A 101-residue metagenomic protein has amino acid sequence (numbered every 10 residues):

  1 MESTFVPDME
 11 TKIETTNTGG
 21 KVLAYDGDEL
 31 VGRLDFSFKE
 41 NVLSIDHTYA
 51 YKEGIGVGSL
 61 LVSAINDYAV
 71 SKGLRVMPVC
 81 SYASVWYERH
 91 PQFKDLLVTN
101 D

Functional and structural regions predicted by a protein language model:
E2-G19: Active-site rim helix/loop that mediates acceptor-substrate recognition in acyltransferases
M9-E10, V31, L61-A64: A generic local structural motif
T16-G20, D26-V42: A conserved beta-strand-loop-helix scaffold within acyl/acetyltransferase catalytic domains
L23, S44, R75-P78: Short, conserved beta-strand segments within well-ordered enzyme catalytic domains that often line or immediately flank
H47-G54: A short, internal acetyl-CoA/4′-phosphopantetheine-binding micro-motif in the GNAT/acyltransferase core
I55-D67: Conserved acetyl-CoA-binding loop-helix of GNAT-fold acetyltransferases
Y68-D101: C-terminal structural segments of small proteins and small subunits
